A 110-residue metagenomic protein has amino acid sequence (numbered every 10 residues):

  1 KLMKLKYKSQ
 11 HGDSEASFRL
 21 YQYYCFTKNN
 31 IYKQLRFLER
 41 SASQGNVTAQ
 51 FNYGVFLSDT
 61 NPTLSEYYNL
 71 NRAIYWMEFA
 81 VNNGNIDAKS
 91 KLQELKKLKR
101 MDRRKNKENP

Functional and structural regions predicted by a protein language model:
K1-K4, F26-F37, T63-W76, M101-K107: Structural signature of tandem alpha-helical TPR/SEL1-like repeats, specifically the intra-repeat loop/turn
L2, K6, D13-Q22, F51: Alpha-helical tetratricopeptide repeat
K6-K8, R40-S41, F79-A80: Canonical positions in the second alpha-helix
Q10-D13, T27, S43-N46, T60 (+1 more regions): Short helix-capping/linker turns of helical repeat alpha-solenoids
R19-T27, N52-N61, K91-L98: Hydrophobic face of amphipathic alpha-helices that form TPR/SEL1-like repeat modules and related alpha-solenoid
L38-N46, Y53, M77, N85: Ankyrin repeat (ANK) tandem alpha-helical domains that serve as protein-protein interaction scaffolds, prominent
Y68-I86, Q93: TPR/TPR-like (Sel1-like) alpha-helical repeat modules
I86-P110: Terminal, low-structured helical/coil segments at or just beyond the last alpha-helical repeat
